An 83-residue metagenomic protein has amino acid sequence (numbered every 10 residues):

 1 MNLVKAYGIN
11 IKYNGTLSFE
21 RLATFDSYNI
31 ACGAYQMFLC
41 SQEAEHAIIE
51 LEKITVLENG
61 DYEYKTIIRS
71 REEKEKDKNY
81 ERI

Functional and structural regions predicted by a protein language model:
M1-R21, I48: Short aromatic-glycine-(Arg/Gly/Cys) micro-motifs in beta-strand/loop hairpins
N2, T24-S27, G60-D61: Intrinsic-disorder-associated interaction segments
A6, Y13, A31, L57-E58: Intrinsically disordered, low-complexity segments enriched in small/polar residues
T16-L17, T24-E52: A short, charged, amphipathic alpha-helix used as a generic interaction element across diverse proteins
R21-T24, S70: Solvent-exposed serine/threonine-rich low-complexity stretches and specific carbohydrate-binding patches
F38-I83: Short, mixed-charge low-complexity intrinsically disordered segments
